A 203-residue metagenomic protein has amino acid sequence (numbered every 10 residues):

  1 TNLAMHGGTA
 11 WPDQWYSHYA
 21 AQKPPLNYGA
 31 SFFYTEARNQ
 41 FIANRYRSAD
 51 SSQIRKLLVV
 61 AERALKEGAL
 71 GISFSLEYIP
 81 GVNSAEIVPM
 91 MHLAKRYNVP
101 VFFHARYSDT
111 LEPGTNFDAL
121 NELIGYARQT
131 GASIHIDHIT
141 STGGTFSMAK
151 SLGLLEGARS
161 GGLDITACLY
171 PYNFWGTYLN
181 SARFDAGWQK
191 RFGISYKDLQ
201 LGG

Functional and structural regions predicted by a protein language model:
T1-K23, T115: Metal-associated gating/positioning segment near the N- to mid-region
N2-A4, S73, F102-F103, H135-I136: Short hydrophobic alpha-helical runs that function as membrane-insertion/retention elements
H6-W11, Y34, Y107-S108, T140-T142: Acidic, glycine-rich active-site loops and adjacent beta-strand->loop/helix elements that engage anionic groups
Q14-S17, V59, A85-R96, D118-G125 (+1 more regions): Alpha-helical scaffolding segments of alpha/beta enzyme cores, especially the outer helices of TIM-barrel or partial
Y19-S31, I87-F103, Y126-G131: Alpha-helix-loop-beta-strand connector modules within alpha/beta enzyme cores
A30-F32, Q40, N44-A49, R55-P80 (+3 more regions): Active-site neighborhoods of metal-dependent hydrolases
A69-E122: Divalent metal-binding pocket/active-site signature
